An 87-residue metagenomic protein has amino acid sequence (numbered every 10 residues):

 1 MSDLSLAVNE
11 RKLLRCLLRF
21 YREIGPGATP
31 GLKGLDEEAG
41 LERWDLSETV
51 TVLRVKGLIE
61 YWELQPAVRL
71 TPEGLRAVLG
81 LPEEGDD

Functional and structural regions predicted by a protein language model:
M1-F20, I24: Short alpha-helical segments that sit at the start of domains
E23-E38: Short acidic, hydrophobic short linear motifs in intrinsically disordered regions
G40-V55: Short amphipathic alpha-helical interaction segments
R54-L64: A short, conserved structural fragment
P66-P72: Minor-groove-contacting beta-hairpin "wing" of winged helix-turn-helix DNA-binding domains
L75-D87: Short, amphipathic alpha-helical interaction segments positioned at domain boundaries
